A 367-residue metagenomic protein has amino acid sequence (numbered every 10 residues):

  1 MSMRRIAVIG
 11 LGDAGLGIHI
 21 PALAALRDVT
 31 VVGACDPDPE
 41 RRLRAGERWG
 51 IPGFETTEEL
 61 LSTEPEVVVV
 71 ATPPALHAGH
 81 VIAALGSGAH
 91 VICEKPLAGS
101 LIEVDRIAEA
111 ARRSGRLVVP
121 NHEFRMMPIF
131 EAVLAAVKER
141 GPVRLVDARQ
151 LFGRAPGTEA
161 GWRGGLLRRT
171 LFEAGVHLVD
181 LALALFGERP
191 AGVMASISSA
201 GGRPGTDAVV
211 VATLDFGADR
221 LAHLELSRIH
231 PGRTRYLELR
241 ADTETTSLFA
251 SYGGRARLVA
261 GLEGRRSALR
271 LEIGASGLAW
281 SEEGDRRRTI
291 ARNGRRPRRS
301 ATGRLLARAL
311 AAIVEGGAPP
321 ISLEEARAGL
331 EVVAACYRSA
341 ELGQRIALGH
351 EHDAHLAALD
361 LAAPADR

Functional and structural regions predicted by a protein language model:
M1, E59, V67-V69, R116 (+1 more regions): C-terminal helix-rich "cap/oligomerization" subdomain common to oxidoreductases
M1-W49: N-terminal Rossmann-like dinucleotide-binding module
G15, E55, C93, V118-P120 (+2 more regions): Hydrophobic residues in well-ordered beta-strands that form the structural core
W49-A110: Beta-loop-alpha module in the N-terminal Rossmann-like domain of NAD(P)-dependent dehydrogenases, especially those
R106-F124, G141-D147: Rossmann-fold dehydrogenase core element
F124-R203, G343: Predominantly a Rossmann-like dinucleotide-binding segment in NAD(P)-dependent oxidoreductases
V176, E225-R233: Glycine-rich phosphate/pyrophosphate-binding beta-alpha loops
T245-E324, A358-R367: C-terminal glycine/acidic-rich active-site capping loop/insertion
